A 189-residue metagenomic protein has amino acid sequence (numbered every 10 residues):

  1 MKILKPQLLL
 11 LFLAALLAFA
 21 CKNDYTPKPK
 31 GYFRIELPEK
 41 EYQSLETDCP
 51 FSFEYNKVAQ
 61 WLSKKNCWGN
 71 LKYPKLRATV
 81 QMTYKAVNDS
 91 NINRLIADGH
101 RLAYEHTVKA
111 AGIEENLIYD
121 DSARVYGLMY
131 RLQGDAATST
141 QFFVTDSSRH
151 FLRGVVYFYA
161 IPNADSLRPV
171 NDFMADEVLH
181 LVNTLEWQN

Functional and structural regions predicted by a protein language model:
M1-L9: Bacterial N-terminal signal peptides that target proteins for export
L17-A20: C-terminal motif of bacterial Sec signal peptides marking the signal peptidase cleavage site
K22-K28: Bacterial lipoprotein signal-peptidase II cleavage site
P29-C49: Post-signal peptide N-terminal segment of mature Sec-exported envelope proteins
P38-Q43, W68, S122-R131: Short, hydrophobic/aromatic-rich segments at coil-to-beta transitions
D48-R101: Secretory pathway targeting signatures of secreted, lumenal, and periplasmic proteins
H100-V155: Signature of long, low-cysteine stretches enriched in small and polar/charged residues
V155-N189: Surface-exposed amphipathic alpha-helical segments
